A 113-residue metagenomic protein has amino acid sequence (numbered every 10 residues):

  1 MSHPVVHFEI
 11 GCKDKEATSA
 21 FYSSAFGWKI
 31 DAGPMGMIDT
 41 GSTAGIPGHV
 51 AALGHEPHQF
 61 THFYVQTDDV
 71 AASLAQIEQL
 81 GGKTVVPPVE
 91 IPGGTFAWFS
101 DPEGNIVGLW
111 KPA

Functional and structural regions predicted by a protein language model:
M1-S19, A44-G45, T61-F63, A113: N-terminal beta-strand motif that seeds the catalytic metal site of vicinal oxygen chelate
H3, I10, L74-A75, Q79-A113: Vicinal oxygen chelate
K15, S42, H49-A51, F60 (+3 more regions): Residue-level hotspots at or immediately adjacent to binding/recognition sites across diverse folds
Y22: Catalytic core of tubulin tyrosine ligase-like
A25-I30, G81-K83: Conserved acetyl-CoA-binding loop of GNAT-fold acetyltransferases
G27-F60, I106-K111: Conserved short beta-strand elements that form part of the metal-binding/catalytic scaffold of enzyme active sites
D39, Q66, W98-S100: Short, well-ordered beta-strand micro-motif
